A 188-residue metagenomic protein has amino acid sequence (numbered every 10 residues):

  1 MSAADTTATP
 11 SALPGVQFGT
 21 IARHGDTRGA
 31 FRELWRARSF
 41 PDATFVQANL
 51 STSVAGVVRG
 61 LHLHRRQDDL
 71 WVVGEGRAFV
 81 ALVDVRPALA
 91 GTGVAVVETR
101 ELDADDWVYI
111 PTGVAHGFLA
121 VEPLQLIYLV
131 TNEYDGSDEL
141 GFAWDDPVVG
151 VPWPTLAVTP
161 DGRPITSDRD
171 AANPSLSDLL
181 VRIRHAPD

Functional and structural regions predicted by a protein language model:
M1-A104, P123-Y128, N132-D188: Non-catalytic, conserved peripheral segments adjacent to functional cores
E101-E122: Conserved metal-binding segment of the jelly-roll/cupin
